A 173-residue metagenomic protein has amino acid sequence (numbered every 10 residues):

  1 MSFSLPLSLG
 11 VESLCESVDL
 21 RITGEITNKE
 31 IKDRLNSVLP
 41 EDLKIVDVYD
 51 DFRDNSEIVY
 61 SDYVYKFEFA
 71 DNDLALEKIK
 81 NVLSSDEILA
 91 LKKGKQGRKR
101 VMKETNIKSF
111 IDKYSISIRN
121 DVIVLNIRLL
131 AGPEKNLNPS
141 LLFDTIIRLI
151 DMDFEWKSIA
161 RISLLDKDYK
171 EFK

Functional and structural regions predicted by a protein language model:
M1-L7, L43-D51, K103-I118: Short amphipathic beta-strand starts and helix->beta connectors
M1-R21, D51-D54: Short, charge-patterned binding micro-sites
G10-L14, S56-V59, I118-V122: Short, flexible turn/loop "capping" segments at secondary-structure junctions
E16-L20, V59-E68: Short glycine-/aliphatic-rich beta-strand segments at the starts of folded cytosolic domains
T23-N28, A70-D73, G132: Helix N-cap motif at beta-to-alpha junctions
N28-L39, A75-D86, L142-F143: Short amphipathic alpha-helices in soluble, non-transmembrane regions that often serve as interface/regulatory elements
K66-K99, K103: A contiguous pocket-lining binding segment that forms or flanks enzyme active sites
I88-K173: Core RNA-modification/binding signature centered on pseudouridine synthases
